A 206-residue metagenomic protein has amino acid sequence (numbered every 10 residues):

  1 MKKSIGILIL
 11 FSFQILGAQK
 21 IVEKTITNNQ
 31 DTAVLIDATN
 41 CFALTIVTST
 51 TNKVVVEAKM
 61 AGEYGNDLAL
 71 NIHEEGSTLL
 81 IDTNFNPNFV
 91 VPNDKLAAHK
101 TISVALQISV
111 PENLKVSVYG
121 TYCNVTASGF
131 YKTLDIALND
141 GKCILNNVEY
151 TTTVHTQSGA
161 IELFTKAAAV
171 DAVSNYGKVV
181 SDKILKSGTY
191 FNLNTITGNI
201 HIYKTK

Functional and structural regions predicted by a protein language model:
M1-E23: Bacterial Sec-dependent N-terminal signal peptides
K2-S4, D31-L35, S117, V125: Short acidic/polar alpha-helix capping motifs at helix-coil junctions
Q19-L35, C41-K115, D135, T151-T153 (+3 more regions): Acidic (Asp/Glu) and glycine-rich low-complexity loops/linkers that are typically intrinsically disordered
S117-T153: Right-handed parallel beta-helix
C123, G141, G159, G177 (+1 more regions): Hydrophobic lipid-interacting interfaces of membrane-associated proteins
